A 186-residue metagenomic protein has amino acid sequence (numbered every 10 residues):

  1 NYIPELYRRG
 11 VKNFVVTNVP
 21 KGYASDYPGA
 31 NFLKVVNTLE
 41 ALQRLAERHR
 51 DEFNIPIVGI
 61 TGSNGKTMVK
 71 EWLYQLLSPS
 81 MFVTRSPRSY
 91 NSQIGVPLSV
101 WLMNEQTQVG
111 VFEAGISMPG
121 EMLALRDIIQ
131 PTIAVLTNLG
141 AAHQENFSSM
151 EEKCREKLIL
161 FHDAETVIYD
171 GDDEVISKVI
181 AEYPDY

Functional and structural regions predicted by a protein language model:
N1-R44: N-terminal leader/targeting and accessory segments in enzymes
V11-N18, V167-D170, Y186: Short, hydrophobic beta-strand segments that form beta-sheet elements in well-ordered domains
L39-D185: Phosphate-binding loop of NTP-binding sites
